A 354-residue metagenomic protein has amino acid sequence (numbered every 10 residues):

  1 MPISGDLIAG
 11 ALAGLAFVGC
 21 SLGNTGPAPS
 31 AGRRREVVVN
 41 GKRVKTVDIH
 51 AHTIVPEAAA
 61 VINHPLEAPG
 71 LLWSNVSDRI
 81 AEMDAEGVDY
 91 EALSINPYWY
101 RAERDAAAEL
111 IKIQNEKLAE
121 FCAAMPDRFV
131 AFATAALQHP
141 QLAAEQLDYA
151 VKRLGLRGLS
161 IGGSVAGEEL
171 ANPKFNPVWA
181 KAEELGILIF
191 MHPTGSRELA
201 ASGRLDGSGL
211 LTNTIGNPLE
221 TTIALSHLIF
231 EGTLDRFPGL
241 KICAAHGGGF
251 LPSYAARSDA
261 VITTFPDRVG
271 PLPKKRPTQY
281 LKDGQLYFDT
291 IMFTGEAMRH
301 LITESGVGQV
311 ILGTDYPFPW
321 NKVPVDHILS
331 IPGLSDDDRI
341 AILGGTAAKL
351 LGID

Functional and structural regions predicted by a protein language model:
P2-K45, I49, P56-N63, E67-Y90 (+8 more regions): Mid-to-C-terminal alpha-helical segments outside catalytic/metal-binding sites
C20, D89-G232: Active-site gating/metal-coordination segments in enzymes
V47-A51, E91-L93, V130-A133, L159-I161 (+4 more regions): Hydrophobic faces of well-ordered beta-strands that scaffold small-molecule active sites in alpha/beta enzyme cores
I54-P56, W99-R101, Q138-Q141, G167 (+4 more regions): Active-site environment of divalent metal-dependent phosphoester hydrolases
A58-I62, A106, A201-R204, Y254-S258 (+3 more regions): Short aromatic-enriched loop/helix-cap "lid" or pocket-rim segments at secondary-structure transitions that line
P126-A131, G155-R157, P238, Y280-Q285 (+1 more regions): Short, surface-exposed connector motifs at secondary-structure boundaries
G216, I223, P266-R299: Aromatic-anchored helix/helix-loop segment that forms the rim or "lid" of small-molecule/cofactor binding pockets
I229-D283: Aromatic-lined glycan-binding groove of carbohydrate-active enzymes
